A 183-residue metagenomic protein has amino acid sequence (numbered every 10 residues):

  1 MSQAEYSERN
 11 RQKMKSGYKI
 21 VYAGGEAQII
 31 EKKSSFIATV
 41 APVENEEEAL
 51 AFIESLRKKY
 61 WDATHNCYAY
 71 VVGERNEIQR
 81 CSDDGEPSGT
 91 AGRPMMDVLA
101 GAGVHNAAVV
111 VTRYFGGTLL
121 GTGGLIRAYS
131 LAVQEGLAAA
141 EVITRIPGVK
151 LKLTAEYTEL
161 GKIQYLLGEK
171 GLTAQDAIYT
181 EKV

Functional and structural regions predicted by a protein language model:
M1-K13: N-terminal amphipathic/basic-hydrophobic helices that include classical n-h-c signal peptides and signal-anchor
R11-G89: C-terminal regulatory domains involved in ligand/effector binding and gene-expression control
A49-F52, Y129, K162-L166: Hydrophobic side chains in well-ordered alpha-helices
Y60-A63, K170-Q175: A common structural junction motif
A91-A139: Active-site beta-strand/loop microenvironment that shapes enzyme catalytic pockets
I143-Y157: Short glycine-/aliphatic-rich beta-strand segments at the starts of folded cytosolic domains
T154-T173: Short amphipathic alpha-helix segments
D176-V183: Non-DNA-binding regulatory cores of transcription-related proteins, predominantly C-terminal effector-binding
